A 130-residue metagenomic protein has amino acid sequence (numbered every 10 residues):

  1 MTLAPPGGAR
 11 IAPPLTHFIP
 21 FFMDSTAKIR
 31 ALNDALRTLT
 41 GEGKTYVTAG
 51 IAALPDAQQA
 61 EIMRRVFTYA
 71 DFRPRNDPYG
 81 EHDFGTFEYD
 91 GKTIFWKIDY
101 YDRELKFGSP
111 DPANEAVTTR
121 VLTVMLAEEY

Functional and structural regions predicted by a protein language model:
M1-F22: N-terminal amphipathic/basic-hydrophobic helices that include classical n-h-c signal peptides and signal-anchor
G8, P14-T16, R30, G108-D111: Intrinsic disorder/low-complexity signature
H17-F21, V66, D71, I94: Intrinsic disorder/low-structure terminal segments
K28-E88: Compact soluble domain cores
D83-Y130: Short, compact, well-ordered microdomains
